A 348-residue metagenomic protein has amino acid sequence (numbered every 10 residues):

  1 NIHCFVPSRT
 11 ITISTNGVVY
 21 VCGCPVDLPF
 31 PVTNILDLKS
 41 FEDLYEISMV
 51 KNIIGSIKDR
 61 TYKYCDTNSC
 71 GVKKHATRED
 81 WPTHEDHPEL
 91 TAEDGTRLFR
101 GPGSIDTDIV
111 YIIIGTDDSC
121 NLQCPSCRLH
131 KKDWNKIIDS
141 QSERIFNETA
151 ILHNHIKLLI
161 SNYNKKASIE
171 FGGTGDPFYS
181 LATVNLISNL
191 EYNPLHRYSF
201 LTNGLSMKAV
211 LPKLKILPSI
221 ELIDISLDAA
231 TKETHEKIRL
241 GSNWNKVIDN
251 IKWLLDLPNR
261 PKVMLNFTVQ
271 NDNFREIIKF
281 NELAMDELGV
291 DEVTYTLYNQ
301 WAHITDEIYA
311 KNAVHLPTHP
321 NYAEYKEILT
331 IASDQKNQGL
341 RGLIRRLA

Functional and structural regions predicted by a protein language model:
N1-F5, T12-S14, V18-D117, S126 (+2 more regions): Flexible mid-to-C-terminal extensions adjoining Fe-S/redox cofactors in radical SAM and related proteins
N1-V21, P25-K39, G115, N135-A150 (+1 more regions): Radical SAM enzyme [4Fe-4S]-AdoMet core and its adjacent flexible, acidic and glycine-rich loops/tails across
T10, V50-K51, Y62-C65, K166 (+4 more regions): A general structural signal for well-ordered secondary-structure junctions
S14, C22, E46, S180 (+2 more regions): Alpha-helix initiation/capping motif
D43-L44, S56, N162, I328-I331: Residues that form generic nucleotide/phosphate-binding pockets
S48-K51, I57-R60, L190, S242 (+2 more regions): Alpha-helix boundary/capping residues
V72, K131, G173, L227 (+1 more regions): Residues that line or immediately flank small-molecule/substrate-binding pockets and catalytic motifs
T77-L222, E233-D249, Q300-E307, K311 (+3 more regions): Conserved alpha-helical substructure of the radical SAM core
